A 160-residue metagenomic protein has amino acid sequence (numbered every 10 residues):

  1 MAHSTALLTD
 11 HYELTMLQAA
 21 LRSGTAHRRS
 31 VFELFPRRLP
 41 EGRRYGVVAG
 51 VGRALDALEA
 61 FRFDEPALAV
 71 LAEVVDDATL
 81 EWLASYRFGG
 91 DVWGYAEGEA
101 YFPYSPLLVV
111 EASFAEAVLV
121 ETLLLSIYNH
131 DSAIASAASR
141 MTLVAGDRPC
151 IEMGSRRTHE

Functional and structural regions predicted by a protein language model:
M1-R28, R38, L83-G89, G98-E160: Buried, small/hydrophobic-residue-enriched core segments of structured protein domains
M1-V74: Intrinsically disordered, low-complexity, positively charged segments
R53, A57, P66-A67, A78 (+4 more regions): Exposed alpha-helical structural elements
D56-V110: Glycine-rich, N-terminal phosphate-binding loop and its surrounding beta-alpha-beta segment
